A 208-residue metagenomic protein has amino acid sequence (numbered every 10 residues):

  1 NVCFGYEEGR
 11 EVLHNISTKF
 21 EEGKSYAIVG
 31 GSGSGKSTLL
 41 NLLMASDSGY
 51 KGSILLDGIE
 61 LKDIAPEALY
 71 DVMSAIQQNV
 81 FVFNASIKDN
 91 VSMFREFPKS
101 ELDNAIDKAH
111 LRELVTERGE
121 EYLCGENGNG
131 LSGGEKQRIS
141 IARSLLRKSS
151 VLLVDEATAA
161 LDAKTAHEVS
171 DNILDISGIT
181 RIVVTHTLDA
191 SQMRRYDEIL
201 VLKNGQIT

Functional and structural regions predicted by a protein language model:
N1-E8, I54, L61: Conserved beta1/A-loop at the N-terminus of ABC ATPase nucleotide-binding domains
V29-G31: The feature captures the beta-strand-to-loop junction immediately N-terminal to the Walker
T38, S74, N79, I87-N90 (+1 more regions): ABC-family ATPase nucleotide-binding domain "signature/switch" substructure
M44-A45: Helix-to-loop junction immediately C-terminal to a conserved catalytic motif
G52-I59, L69: Conserved ABC transporter NBD signature motif
V80-L123: Conserved "ABC signature" C-loop
